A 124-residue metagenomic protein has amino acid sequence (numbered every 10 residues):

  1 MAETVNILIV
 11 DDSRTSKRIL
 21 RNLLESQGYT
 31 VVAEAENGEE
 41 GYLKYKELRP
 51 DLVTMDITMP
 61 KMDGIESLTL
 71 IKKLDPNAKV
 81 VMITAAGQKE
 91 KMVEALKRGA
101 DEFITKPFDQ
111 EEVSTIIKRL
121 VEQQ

Functional and structural regions predicted by a protein language model:
R14-A33: Two-component/phosphorelay signaling modules centered on CheY-like receiver
N37-E40, D63-E66: Acidic catalytic/metal-coordinating carboxylates
L48-T54: Active-site beta3 strand of CheY-like receiver
M59: Receiver (REC) domain active-site loop signature in two-component systems and cognate sites in sensor histidine kinases
A86-G87: Short, conserved "switch-loop" micro-motifs in signal-transduction and mechanochemical regulators
F108-I117: C-terminal output helix
